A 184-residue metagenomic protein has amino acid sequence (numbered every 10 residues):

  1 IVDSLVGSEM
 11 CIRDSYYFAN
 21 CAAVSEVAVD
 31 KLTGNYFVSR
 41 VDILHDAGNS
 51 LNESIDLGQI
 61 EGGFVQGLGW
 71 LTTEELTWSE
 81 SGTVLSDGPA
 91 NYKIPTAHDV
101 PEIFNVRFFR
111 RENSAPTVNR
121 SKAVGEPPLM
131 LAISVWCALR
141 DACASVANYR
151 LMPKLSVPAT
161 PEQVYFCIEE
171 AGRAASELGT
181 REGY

Functional and structural regions predicted by a protein language model:
I1-G7, I12: Single conserved hydrophobic/aromatic residue that forms the stacking wall/gate of nucleotide- or nucleobase-binding
Y17-C21: Short loop/turn motifs at secondary-structure junctions and domain boundaries
A22-V24, Q59, G63-T72, P127-R150 (+1 more regions): Stable alpha-helical structural segments in soluble proteins, enriched in small hydrophobic residues
A23-H45, E102-R111, D141: Short beta-strand elements
I43-L51, K122-M130: Glycine-rich phosphate/pyrophosphate-binding beta-alpha loops
N49-H98: Active-site rim segments in enzyme catalytic domains, especially the processed small/beta chain of N-terminal
S79-D87, N148-A159: Flexible, glycine/charged-enriched surface loops at secondary-structure junctions
P95-S121: Generic long, charged, amphipathic alpha-helical segments
